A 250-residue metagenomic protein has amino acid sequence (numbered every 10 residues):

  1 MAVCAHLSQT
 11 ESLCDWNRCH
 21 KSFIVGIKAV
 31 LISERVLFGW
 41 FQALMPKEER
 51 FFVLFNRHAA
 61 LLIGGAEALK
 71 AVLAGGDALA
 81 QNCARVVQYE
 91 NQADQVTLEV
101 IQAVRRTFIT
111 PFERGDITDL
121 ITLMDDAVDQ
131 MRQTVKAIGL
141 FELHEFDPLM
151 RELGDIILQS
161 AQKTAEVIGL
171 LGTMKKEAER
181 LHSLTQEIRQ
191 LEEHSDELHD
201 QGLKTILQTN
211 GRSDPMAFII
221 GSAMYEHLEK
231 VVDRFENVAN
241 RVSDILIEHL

Functional and structural regions predicted by a protein language model:
A2-T10, C19: Extreme N-terminal basic, low-complexity initiation segments that serve as generic localization/processing leaders
L31-L250: Cytosolic, long alpha-helical scaffolding segments
